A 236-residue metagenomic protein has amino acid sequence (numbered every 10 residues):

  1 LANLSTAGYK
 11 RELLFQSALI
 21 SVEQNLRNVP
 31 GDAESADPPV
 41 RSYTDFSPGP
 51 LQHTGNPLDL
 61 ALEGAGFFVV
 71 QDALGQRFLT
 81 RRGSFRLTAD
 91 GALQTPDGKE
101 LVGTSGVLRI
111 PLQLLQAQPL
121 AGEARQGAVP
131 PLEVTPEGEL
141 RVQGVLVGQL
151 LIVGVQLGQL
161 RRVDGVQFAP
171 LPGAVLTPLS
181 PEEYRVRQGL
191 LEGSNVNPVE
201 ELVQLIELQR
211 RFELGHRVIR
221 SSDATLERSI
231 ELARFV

Functional and structural regions predicted by a protein language model:
A2-V236: Amphipathic alpha-helical polymerization modules
